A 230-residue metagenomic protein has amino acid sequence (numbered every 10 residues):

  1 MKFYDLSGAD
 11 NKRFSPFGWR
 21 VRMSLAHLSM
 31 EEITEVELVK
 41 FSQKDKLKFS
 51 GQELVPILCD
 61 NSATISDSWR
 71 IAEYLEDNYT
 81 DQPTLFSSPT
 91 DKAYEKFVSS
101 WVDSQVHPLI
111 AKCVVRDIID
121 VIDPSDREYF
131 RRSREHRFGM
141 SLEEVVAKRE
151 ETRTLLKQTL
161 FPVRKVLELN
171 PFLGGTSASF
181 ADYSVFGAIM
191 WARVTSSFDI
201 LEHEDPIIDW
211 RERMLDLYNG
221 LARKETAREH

Functional and structural regions predicted by a protein language model:
M1-Y129: GST-like domain detector, emphasizing the conserved glutathione-binding G-site in the N-terminal thioredoxin-like
V36-S42, A178, A227-E229: Acidic carboxylate-rich catalytic motifs and surrounding loops in phosphoryl-/glycosyl-chemistry enzymes
E53-L54, W191-A192, R211-R213, L217: Short alpha-helix boundary/capping motifs
V102-D209: GST-like fold's C-terminal all-alpha helical module
F198, D209-H230: Alpha-helical oligomerization segments
